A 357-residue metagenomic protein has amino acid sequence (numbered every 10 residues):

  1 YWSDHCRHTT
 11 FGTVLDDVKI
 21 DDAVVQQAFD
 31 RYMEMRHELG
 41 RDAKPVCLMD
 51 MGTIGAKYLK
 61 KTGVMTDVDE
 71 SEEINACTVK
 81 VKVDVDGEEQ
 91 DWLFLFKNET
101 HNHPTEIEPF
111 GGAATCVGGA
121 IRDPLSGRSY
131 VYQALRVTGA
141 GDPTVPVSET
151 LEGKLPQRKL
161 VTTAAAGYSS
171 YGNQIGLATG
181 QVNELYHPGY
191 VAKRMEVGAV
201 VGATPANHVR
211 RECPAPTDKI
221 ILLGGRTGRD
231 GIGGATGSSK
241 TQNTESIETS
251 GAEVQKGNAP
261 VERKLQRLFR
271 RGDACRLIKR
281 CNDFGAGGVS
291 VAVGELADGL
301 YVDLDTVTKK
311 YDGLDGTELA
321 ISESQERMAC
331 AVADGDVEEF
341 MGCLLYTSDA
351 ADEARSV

Functional and structural regions predicted by a protein language model:
W2-G228, G234-Q242: Long, structured ligand/cofactor-binding scaffold of large enzymes
T78-K80, L95-K97, V197-V200, I221-L222 (+5 more regions): Structured core elements
T100-H103, P143-L151, S238-V254, G272-D273 (+2 more regions): Gly-rich Lys/Arg/Thr-decorated short loops/hinges at beta-loop-alpha junctions or inter-strand turns that position
S250-K264: Active-site pocket-shaping loop/turn-to-helix segments
P260-Q325: Active-site-proximal betaalpha loop/short-helix elements that scaffold phosphoryl/nucleotidyl transfer chemistry
A331-V337: Helix N-cap motif at beta-to-alpha junctions
F340-L344: Short amphipathic alpha-helices in soluble, non-transmembrane regions that often serve as interface/regulatory elements
Y346-E353: Conserved small/polar residues in nucleotide/adenosyl-binding loops
